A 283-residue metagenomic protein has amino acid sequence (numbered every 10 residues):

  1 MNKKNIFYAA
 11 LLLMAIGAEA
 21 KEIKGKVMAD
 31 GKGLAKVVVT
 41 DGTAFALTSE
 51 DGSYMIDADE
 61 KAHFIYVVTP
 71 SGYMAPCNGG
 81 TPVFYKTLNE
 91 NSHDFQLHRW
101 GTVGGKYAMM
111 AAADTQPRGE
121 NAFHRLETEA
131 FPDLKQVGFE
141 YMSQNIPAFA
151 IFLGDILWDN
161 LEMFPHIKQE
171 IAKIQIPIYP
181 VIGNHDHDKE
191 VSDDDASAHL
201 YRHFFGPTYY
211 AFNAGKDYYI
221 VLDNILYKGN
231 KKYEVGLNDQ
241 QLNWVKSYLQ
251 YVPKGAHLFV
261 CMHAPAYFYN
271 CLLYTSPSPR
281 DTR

Functional and structural regions predicted by a protein language model:
K21-I23, A29-T43: Short, ordered, surface-exposed loop/turn motifs in non-cytosolic proteins
E22, S71-P165: N-terminal active-site segment of His-dependent metallophosphoesterases
I23-D30, G52, F95, T275: A short, amphipathic beta-strand motif
T40-D57: Short, acidic Ser/Thr/Gly-rich low-complexity loop/linker segments typical of extracellular and cell-surface proteins
K61-A75: A short, solvent-exposed beta-strand micro-motif common in secreted/extracellular proteins
S71-P76, E162-K254: Extended active-site neighborhood of metal-dependent phosphoesterases/phosphodiesterases
V252-N270: Short acidic, glycine-rich surface-loop motifs adjacent to enzyme active sites
Y274-R283: Single conserved hydrophobic/aromatic residue that forms the stacking wall/gate of nucleotide- or nucleobase-binding
